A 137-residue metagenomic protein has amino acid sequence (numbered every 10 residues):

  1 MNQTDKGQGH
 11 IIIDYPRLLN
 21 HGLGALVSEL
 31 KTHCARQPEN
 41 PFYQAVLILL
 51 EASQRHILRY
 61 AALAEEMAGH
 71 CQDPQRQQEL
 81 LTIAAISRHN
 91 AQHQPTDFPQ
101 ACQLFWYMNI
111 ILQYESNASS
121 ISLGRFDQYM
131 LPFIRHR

Functional and structural regions predicted by a protein language model:
M1-R137: Catalytic cofactor-binding cores of redox enzymes
